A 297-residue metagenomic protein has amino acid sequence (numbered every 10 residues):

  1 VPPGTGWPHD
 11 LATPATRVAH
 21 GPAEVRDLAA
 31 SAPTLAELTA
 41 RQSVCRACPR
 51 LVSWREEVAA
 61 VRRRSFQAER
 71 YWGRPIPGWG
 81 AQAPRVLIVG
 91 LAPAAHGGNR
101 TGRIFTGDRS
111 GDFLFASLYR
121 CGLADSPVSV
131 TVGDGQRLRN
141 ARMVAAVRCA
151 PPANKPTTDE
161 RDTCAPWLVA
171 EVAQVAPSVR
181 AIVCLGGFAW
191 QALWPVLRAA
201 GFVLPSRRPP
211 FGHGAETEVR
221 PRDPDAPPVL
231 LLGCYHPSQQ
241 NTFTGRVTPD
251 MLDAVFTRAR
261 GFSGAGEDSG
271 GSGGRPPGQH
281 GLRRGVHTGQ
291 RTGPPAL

Functional and structural regions predicted by a protein language model:
V1-A215, P221, D225-G264: A polyanion-binding, active-site-adjacent surface
G270: Short polybasic linear motifs
Q279-H280, H287-Q290: Low-complexity, intrinsically disordered or signal/transmembrane-proximal segments
T292-P294: Short, intrinsically disordered C-terminal tails of secreted or membrane-associated proteins
